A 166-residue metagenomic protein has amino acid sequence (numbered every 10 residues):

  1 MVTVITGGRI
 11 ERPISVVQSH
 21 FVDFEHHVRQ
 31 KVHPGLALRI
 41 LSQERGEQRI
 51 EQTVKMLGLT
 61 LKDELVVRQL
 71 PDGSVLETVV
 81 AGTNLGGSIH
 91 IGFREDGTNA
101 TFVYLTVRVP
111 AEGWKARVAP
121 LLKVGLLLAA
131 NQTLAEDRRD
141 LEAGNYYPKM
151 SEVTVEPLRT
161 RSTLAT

Functional and structural regions predicted by a protein language model:
M1-G46, R159-T166: Hydrophobic ligand-binding cavity/cleft-lining segments
T3-I5, T60-E64, L85-H90: Short, surface-exposed coil-to-beta transition loops
I10-R12, V54-G58, P71, E95-G97 (+1 more regions): Beta-strand elements of well-folded, non-transmembrane domains
E11-S15, Q43-G46, R68-G73, G92-F102: A short, structured loop/turn motif at beta-sheet edges
V17-H27, I50, V67, E77 (+2 more regions): Hydrophobic pocket/interface hotspot
G35-L38, A135-T166: Short, highly charged C-terminal tails/helix-capping segments
R49-M56, V75-G82: Short beta-strand segments that buttress and anchor functional surface loops
V79-Q132, K149-M150: Beta-strand/loop substructures that line and gate deep hydrophobic ligand-binding cavities in soluble
